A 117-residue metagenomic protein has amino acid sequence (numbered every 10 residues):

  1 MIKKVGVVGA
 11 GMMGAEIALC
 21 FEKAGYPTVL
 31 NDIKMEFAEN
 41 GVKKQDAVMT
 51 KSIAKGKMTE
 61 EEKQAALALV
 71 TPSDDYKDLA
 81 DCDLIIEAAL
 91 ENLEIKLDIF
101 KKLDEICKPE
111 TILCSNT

Functional and structural regions predicted by a protein language model:
M1-K4, C82, E110: Phosphate-coordination loops involved in phosphoryl transfer and adenosine-cofactor binding
M1-K51, K55, T71: NAD(P)+-binding Rossmann beta1-loop-alpha1 motif at the extreme N-terminus of oxidoreductases
E62, A66-C82: Short acidic low-complexity segments
I85: Conserved catalytic/binding loops enriched for acidic/polar residues
A89-T117: Rossmann-like NAD(P)(H) cofactor-binding subdomain of soluble oxidoreductases
